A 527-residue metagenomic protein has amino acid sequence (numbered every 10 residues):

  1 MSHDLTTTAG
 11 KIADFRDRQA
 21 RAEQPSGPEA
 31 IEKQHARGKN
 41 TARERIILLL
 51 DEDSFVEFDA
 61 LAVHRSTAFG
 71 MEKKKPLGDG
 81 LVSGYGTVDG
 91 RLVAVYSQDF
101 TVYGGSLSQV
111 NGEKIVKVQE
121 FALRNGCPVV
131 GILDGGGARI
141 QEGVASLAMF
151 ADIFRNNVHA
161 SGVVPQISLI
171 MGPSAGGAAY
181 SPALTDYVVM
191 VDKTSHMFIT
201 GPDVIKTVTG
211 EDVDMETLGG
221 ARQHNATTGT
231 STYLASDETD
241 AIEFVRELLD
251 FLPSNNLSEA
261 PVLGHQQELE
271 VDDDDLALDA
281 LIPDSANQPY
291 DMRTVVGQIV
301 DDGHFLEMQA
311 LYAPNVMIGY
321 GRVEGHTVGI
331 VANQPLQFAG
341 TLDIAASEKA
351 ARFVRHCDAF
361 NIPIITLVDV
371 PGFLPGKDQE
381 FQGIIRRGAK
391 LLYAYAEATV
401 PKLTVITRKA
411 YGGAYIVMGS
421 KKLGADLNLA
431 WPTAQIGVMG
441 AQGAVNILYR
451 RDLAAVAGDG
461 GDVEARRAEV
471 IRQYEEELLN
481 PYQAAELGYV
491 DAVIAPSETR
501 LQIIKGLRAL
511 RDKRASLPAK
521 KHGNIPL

Functional and structural regions predicted by a protein language model:
M1-L527: Ligand-binding clefts of soluble mixed alpha/beta catalytic domains
